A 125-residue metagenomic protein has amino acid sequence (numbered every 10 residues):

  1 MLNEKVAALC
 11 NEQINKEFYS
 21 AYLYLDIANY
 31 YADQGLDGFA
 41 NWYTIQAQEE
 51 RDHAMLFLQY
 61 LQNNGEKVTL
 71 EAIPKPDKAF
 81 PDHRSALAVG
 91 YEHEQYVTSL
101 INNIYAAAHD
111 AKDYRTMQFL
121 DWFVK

Functional and structural regions predicted by a protein language model:
M1-K125: Iron-associated oxidoreductase/ferritin-like identity signal
